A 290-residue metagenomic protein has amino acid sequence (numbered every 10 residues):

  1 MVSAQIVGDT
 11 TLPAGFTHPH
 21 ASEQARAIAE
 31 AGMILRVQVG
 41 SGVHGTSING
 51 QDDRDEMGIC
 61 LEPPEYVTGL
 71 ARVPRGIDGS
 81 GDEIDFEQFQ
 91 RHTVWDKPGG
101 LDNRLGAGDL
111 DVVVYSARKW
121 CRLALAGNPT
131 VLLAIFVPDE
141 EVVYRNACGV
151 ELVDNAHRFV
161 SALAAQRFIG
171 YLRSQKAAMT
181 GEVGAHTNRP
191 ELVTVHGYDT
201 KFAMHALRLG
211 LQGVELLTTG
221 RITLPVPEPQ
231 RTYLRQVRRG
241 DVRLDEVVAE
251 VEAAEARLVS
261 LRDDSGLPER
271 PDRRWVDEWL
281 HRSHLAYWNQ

Functional and structural regions predicted by a protein language model:
V2-V137: An N-terminal structural lobe/cap that precedes and organizes the functional/catalytic core across diverse proteins
Q5, Q24, Q38, Q51 (+8 more regions): Residue-identity detector for glutamine
H18-H20, H44, N49, H92 (+5 more regions): Histidine (H) residue identity feature
N128, K176-M179, Y287: Amphipathic alpha-helical interaction segments
D139-E278: Conserved nucleotidyltransferase catalytic core and NTase-mimicking acidic/glycine-rich helix/loop elements in nucleic
R273-Q290: Short, amphipathic C-terminal "tail helix"
